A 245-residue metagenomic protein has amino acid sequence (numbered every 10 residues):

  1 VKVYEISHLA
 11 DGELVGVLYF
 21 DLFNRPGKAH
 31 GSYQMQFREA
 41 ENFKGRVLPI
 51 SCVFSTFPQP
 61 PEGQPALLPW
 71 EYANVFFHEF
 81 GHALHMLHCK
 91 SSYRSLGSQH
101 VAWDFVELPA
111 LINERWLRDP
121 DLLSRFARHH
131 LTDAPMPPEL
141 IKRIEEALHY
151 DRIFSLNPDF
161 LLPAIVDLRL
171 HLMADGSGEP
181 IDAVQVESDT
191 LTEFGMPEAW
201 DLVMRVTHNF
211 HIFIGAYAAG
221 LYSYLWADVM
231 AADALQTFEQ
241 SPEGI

Functional and structural regions predicted by a protein language model:
V1-I245: Cation-handling catalytic/transport regions enriched in His/Asp/Glu
